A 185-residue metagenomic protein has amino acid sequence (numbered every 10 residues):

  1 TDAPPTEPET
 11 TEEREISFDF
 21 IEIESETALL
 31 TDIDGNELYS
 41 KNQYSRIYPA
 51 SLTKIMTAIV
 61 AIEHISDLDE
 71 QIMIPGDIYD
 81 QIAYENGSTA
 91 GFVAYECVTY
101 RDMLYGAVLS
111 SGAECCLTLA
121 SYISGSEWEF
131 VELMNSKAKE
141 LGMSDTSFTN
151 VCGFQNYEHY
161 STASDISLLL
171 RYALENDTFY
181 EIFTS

Functional and structural regions predicted by a protein language model:
T1-T6: Gram-positive cell-envelope targeting signals
E7-S164, A173-L174: Active-site-adjacent loops and short helices of periplasmic peptidoglycan-processing enzymes
D165-S185: Extracytoplasmic
